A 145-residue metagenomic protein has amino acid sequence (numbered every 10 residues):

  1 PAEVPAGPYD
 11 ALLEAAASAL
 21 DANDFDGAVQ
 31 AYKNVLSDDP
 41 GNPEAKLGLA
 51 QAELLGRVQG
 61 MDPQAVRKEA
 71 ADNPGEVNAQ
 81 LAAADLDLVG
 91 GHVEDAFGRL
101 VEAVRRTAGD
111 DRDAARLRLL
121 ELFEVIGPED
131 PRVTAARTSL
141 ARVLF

Functional and structural regions predicted by a protein language model:
P1-A11, D21-P43: Long, contiguous interaction/recruitment modules in multidomain scaffold/adaptor proteins
F25-D26, Q59, V93, R112: TPR-repeat structural position
S37-N78, A82-D85: Alpha-helical adaptor scaffolds
P40, P74-G75, G91, A108-D110 (+1 more regions): Short coil turns that delineate tetratricopeptide repeat
